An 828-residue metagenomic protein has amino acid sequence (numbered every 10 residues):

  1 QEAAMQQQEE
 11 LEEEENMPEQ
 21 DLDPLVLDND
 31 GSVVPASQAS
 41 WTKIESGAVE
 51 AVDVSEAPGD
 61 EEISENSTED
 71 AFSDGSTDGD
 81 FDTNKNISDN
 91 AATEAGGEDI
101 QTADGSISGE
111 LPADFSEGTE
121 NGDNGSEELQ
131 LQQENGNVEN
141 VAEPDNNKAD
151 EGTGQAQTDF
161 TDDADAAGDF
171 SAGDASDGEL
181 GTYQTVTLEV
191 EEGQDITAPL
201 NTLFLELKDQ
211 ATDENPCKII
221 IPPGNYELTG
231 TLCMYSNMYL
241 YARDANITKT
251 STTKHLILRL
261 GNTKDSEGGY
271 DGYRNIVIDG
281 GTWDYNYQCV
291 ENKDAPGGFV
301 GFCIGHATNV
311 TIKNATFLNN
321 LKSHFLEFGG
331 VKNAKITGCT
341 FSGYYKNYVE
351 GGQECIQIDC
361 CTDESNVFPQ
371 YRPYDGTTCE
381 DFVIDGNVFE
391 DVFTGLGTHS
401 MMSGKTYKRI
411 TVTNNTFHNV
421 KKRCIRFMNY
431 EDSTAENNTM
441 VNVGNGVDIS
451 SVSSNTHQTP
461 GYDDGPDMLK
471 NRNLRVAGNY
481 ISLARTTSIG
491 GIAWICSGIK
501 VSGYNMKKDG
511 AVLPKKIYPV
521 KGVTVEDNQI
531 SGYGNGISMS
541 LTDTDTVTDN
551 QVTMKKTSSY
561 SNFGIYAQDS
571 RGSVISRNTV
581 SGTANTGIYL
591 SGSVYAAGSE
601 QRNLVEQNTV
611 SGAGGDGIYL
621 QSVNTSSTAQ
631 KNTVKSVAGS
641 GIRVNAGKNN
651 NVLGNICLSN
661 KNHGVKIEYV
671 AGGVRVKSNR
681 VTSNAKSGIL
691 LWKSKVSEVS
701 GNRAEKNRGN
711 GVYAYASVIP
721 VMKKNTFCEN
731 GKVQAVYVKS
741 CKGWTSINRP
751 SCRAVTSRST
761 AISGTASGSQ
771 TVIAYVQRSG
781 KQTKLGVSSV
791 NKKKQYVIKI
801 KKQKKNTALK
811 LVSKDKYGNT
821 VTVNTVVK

Functional and structural regions predicted by a protein language model:
D163, A167-N201: Right-handed parallel beta-helix/beta-solenoid
E191-T197, N201, N215-H255, W283 (+1 more regions): N-terminal extracellular ligand-recognition/capping segment immediately after the signal peptide
L200-A211, E227-S236, E267-G268, F325 (+3 more regions): Short, T/G/N/S-enriched strand-turn elements that build extracellular solenoid repeat scaffolds
E227-T231, K249-H255, Y287-K293, F299-V300 (+16 more regions): Short glycine/acidic-rich loop motifs that flank beta-strands on beta-rich extracellular proteins
G269-N419, C424: Right-handed parallel beta-helix
S700-S746: Leucine-rich solenoid repeat scaffolds
W744-K828: Ser/Thr-rich low-complexity repeats and stalk/linker segments
